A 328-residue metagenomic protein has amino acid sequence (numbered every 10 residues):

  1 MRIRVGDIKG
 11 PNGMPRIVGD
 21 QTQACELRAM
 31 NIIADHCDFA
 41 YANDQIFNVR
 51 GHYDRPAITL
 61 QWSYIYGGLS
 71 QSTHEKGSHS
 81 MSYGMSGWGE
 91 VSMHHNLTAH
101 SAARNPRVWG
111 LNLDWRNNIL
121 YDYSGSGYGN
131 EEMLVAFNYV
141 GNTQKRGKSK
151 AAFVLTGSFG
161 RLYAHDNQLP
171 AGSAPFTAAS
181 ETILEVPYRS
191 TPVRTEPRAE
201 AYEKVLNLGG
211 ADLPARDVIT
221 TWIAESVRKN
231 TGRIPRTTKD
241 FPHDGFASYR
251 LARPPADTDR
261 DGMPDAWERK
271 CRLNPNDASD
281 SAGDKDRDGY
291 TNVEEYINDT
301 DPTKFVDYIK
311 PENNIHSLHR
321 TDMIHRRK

Functional and structural regions predicted by a protein language model:
M1-G10, A29-N43, D54-N105, N112-G125 (+2 more regions): Right-handed parallel beta-helix
M1-I3, P11-T22: N-terminal carbohydrate-binding/catalytic regions of secreted carbohydrate-active enzymes
K9, L69, K148, S173 (+4 more regions): Active-site-proximal flexible loops/turns
I17, E26, H52, M85-S86 (+3 more regions): Residue-level marker of regulatory loop/turn positions in helix-turn-helix DNA-binding domains and in histidine
F47: Internal, well-ordered alpha/beta segment that forms a basic, Gly-enriched binding/recognition surface
W62, H94-H95, A224, P264 (+1 more regions): Non-transmembrane alpha-helical segments in soluble domains of secreted/periplasmic/extracellular proteins
R107-F241: Extracellular beta-rich repeat passengers
F241-R327: Extracellular calcium-associated, cysteine-rich motifs in secreted modular proteins
